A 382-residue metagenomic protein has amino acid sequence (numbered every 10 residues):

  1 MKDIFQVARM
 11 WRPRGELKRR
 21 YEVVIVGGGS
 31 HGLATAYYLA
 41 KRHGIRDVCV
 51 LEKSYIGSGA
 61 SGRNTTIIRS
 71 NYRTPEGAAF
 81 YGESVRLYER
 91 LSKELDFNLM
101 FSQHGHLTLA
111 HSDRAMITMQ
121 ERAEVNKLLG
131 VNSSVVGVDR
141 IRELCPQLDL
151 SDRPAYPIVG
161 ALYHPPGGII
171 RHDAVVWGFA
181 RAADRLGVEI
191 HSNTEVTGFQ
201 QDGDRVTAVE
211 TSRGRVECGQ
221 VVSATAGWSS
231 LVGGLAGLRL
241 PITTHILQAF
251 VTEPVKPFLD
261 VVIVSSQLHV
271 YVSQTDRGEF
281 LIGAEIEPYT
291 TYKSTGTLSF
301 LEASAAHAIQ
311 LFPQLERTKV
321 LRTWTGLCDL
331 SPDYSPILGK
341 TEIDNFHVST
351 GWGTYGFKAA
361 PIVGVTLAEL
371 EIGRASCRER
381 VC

Functional and structural regions predicted by a protein language model:
M1-K2, E89-R90, S102, H111-L186 (+3 more regions): Flavin (FAD/FMN) cofactor-binding and adjacent substrate-gating region of FAD-dependent oxidoreductase domains
M1-V23, Y38-R46: Extreme N-terminal leader/targeting segments of oxidoreductases
K18-Y21, H172, E210-Q220: Core beta-strand elements of the Rossmann-like FAD/NAD(P) dinucleotide-binding domain in flavoenzyme oxidoreductases
G28-H31, K53: Glycine-rich Rossmann-fold phosphate-binding loop(s) that bind the pyrophosphate of adenine dinucleotide cofactors
Y37-K41, T66-I68, R90, F97-G105 (+2 more regions): Active-site substrate-recognition segment that forms the wall of the catalytic cavity or substrate channel
A40-S61: Glycine-rich FAD pyrophosphate-binding loop
T65-Q147, H269-V270, S299, H307-I309: Dinucleotide-binding Rossmann-like beta1-alpha1 core, especially the glycine-rich loop that anchors the ADP
A375-V381: Conserved small/polar residues in nucleotide/adenosyl-binding loops
